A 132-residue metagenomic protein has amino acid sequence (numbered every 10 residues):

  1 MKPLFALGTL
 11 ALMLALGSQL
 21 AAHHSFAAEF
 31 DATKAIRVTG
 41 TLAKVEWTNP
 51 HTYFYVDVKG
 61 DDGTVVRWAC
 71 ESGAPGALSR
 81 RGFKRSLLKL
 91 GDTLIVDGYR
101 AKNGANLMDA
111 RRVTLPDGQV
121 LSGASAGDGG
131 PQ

Functional and structural regions predicted by a protein language model:
M1-L4: Positively charged n-region of N-terminal signal peptides that target proteins for export
A6-Q19: Bacterial N-terminal signal peptides
A21-I36: Short boundary/loop segments of OB/S1/cold-shock single-stranded nucleic-acid-binding domains
G40-L42: Conserved hydrophobic positions within beta-strands
T48-V58: Short aromatic-glycine-enriched beta-strand elements
S72-R80: Short, structured beta-strand/loop micro-motifs enriched in basic residues and often containing a Trp
S79-V96: Short nucleic-acid-contacting surface segments enriched for D/E, G, S/T with interspersed K/R
A101-A124: OB-fold/S1-family single-stranded nucleic acid-binding modules
